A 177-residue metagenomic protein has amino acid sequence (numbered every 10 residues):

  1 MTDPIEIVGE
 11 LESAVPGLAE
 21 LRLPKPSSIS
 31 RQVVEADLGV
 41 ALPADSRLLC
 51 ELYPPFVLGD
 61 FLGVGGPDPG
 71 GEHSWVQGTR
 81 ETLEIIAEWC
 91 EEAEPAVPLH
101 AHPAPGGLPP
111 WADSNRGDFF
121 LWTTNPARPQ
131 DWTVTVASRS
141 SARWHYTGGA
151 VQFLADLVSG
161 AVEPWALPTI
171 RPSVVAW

Functional and structural regions predicted by a protein language model:
M1-R116, P172-S173: A surface-exposed partner-binding patch
P103, S114, P126, A142-Y146: Short amphipathic alpha-helical interaction segments
D118-N125: Short, surface-exposed beta-strand/loop micro-motifs that present aromatic residues
N125-P129, V151-Q152: A short, sequence-level motif marking secondary-structure junctions
D131-R139: Catalytic Cys-His active-site segments of thiol-dependent hydrolases/isopeptidases
R143-P164: Compact, glycine/acidic-enriched structural inserts
